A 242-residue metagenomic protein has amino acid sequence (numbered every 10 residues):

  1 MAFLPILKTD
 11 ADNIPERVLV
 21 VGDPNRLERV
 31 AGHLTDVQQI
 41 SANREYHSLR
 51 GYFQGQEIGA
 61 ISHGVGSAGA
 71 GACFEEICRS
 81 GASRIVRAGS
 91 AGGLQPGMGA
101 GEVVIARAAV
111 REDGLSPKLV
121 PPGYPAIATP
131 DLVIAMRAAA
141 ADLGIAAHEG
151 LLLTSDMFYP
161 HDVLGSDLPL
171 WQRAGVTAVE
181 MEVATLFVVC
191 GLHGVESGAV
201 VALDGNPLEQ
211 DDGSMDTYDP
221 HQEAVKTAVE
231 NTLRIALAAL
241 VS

Functional and structural regions predicted by a protein language model:
M1-I134: Metabolite-binding pocket within alpha/beta catalytic cores that recognizes anionic/polar moieties
G22-N25, V65-A72, S80, M98 (+7 more regions): Conserved active-site and cofactor/substrate-binding residues in soluble primary-metabolism enzymes
D36-S41, G144-L151, S242: Flexible, glycine/charged-enriched surface loops at secondary-structure junctions
A126-A174: Active-site rim beta-loop-alpha module in soluble metabolic enzymes
A135-L143, V189, I235-S242: Generic non-transmembrane alpha-helical segments
D167-P207: A C-terminal functional module that forms or caps the active site or interfaces directly with catalytic machinery
E209-S242: His/Asp/Glu-rich mid-to-C-terminal helical/loop segments that flank catalytic regions of hydrolases
